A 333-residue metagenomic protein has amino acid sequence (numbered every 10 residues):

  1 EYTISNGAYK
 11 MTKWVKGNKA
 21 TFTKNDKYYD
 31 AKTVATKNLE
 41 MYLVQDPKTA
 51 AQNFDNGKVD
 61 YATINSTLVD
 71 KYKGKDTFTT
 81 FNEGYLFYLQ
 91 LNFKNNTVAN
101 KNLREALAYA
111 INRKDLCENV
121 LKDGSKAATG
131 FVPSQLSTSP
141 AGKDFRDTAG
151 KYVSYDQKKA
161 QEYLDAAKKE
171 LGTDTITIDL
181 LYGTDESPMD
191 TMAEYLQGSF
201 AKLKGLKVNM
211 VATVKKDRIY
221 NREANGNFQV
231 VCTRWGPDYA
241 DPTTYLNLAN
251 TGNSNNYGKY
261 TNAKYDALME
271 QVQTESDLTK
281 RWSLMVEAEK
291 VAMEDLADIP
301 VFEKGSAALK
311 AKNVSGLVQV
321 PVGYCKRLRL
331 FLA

Functional and structural regions predicted by a protein language model:
E1-K32, N38: Gly/Pro-rich hinge or "lid" segments in bacterial periplasmic/extracellular proteins
S5, K32-K37, K101, Q157-D179: Immediate post-signal peptide segment of exported/extracytoplasmic ligand-binding proteins
K16, D165-P237, S306: Ligand/substrate-recognition segments at binding pockets and active sites
T23-Y29, E83-A106, A110, N119-V120: A bilobed periplasmic-binding-protein/Venus flytrap-type ligand-binding module shared by bacterial periplasmic
K27-K71: Ligand-site clamp/hinge motif
T63-K75, P237-P242: A ligand-binding cleft/hinge motif common to bilobed small-molecule-binding domains
A110-P140, P188-Q197, N221-A333: Detector for C-terminal structural segments
A127-A166, E186-D190: Structural transition elements
